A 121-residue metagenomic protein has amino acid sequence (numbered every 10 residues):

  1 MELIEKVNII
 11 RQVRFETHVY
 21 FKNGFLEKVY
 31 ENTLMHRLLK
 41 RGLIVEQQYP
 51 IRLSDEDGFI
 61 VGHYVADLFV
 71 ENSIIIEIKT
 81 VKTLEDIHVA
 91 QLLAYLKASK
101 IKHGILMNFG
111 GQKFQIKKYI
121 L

Functional and structural regions predicted by a protein language model:
M1-I44, I120: Solvent-exposed, charged helical/coil patches that constitute nucleic-acid or partner-interaction surfaces
K22, V45, A66-L84, Y95: Conserved catalytic cores of phosphodiester-cleaving nucleases, focusing on short active-site segments
L39-D55: A short acidic/basic microdomain associated with nuclease active sites
K79-L121: Nucleic-acid nuclease catalytic cores
